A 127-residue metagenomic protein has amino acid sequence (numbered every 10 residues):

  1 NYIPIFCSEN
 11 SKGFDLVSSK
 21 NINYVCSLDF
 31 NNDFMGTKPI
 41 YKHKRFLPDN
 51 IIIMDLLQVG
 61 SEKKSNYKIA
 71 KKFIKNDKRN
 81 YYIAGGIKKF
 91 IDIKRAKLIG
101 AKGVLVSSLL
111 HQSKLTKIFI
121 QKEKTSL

Functional and structural regions predicted by a protein language model:
N1-G60: Conserved anion-binding
N1-L16, D55-S61, G86-K88, D92-I120: Glycine-rich phosphate-binding active-site loops on the catalytic face of alpha/beta enzymes
V17-S27, E62-K89, Q121-L127: Alpha-helix-loop-beta-strand connector modules within alpha/beta enzyme cores
Y24-N32, K72, A96-S108, S126-L127: Short secondary-structure transition/capping segments
I40-Y41, A70, I93: Generic hydrophobic/aromatic pocket-lining and core-packing "Φ" positions
F46, N76, I99-G100: Structural motif
P48, F73, L115-T116: Intrinsic structural disorder
